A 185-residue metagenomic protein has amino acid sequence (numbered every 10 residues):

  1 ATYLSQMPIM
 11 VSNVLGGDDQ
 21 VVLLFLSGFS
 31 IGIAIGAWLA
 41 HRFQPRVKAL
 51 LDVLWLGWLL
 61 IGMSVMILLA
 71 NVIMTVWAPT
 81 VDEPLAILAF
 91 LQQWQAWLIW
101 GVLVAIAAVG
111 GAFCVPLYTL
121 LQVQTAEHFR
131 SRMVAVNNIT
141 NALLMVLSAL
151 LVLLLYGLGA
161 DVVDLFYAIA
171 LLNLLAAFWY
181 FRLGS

Functional and structural regions predicted by a protein language model:
A1: Conserved short loop/turn motifs at secondary-structure junctions
L4, P8, S12-S185: C-terminal transmembrane bundle of multi-pass solute transporters/carriers
